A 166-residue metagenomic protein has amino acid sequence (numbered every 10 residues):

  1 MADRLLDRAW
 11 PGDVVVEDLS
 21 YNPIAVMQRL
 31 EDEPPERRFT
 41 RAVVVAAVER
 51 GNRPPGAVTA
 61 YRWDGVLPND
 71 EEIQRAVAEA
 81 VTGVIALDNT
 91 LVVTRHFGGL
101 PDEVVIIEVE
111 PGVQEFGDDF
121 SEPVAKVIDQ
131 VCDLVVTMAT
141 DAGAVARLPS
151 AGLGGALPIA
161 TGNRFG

Functional and structural regions predicted by a protein language model:
M1-G99, I106-V109, D118-D129, M138-G166: N-terminal catalytic or cofactor-binding beta/alpha core of small enzyme domains
G112: Short "lid" loop at the C-terminus of a central beta-strand within the Rossmann-like core of SAM-dependent
E115: Glycine-rich phosphate/diphosphate-binding loops and the adjacent beta-loop-alpha structural elements that coordinate
V135: Hydrophobic "lid"/C-terminal helical patch of Rossmann-like NAD(P)-dependent dehydrogenase/epimerase domains
